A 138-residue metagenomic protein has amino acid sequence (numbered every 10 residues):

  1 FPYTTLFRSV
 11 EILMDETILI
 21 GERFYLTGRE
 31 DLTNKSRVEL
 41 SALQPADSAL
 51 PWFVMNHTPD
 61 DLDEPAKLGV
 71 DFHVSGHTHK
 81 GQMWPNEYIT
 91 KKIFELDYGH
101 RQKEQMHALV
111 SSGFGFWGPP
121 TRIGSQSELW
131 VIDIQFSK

Functional and structural regions predicted by a protein language model:
T4-K138: Soluble catalytic domains of enzymes that build or remodel membrane lipids, polysaccharides, and related
